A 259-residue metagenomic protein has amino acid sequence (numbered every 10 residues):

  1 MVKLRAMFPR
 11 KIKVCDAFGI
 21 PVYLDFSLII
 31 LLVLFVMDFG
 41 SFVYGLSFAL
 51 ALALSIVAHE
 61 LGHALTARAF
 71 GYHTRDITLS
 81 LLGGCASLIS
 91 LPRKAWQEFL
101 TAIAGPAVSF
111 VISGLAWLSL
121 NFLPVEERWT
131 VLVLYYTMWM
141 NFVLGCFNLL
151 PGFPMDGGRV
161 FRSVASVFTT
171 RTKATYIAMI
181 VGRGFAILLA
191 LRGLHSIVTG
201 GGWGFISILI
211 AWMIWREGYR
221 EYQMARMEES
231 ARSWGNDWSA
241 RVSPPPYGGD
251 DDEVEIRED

Functional and structural regions predicted by a protein language model:
M1-D259: Hydrophobic transmembrane alpha-helices and their immediate loop junctions in multi-pass integral membrane proteins
